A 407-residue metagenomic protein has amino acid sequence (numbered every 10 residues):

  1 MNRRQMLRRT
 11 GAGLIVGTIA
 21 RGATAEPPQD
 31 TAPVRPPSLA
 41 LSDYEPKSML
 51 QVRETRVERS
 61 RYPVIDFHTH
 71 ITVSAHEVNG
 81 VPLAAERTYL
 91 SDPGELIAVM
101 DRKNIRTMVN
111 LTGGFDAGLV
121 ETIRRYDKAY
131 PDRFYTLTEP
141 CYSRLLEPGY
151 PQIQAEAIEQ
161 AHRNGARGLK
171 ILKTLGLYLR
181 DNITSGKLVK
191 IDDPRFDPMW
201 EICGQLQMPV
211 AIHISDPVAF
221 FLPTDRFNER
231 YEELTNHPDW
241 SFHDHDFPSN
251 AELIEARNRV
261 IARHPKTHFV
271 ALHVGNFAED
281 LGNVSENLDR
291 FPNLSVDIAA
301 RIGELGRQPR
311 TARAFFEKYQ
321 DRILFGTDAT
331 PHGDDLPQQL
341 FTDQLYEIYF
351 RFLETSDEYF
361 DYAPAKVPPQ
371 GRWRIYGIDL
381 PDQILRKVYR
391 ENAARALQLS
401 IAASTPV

Functional and structural regions predicted by a protein language model:
Q5-E26: N-terminal export signals
M6-L7, P28-R125, A129, N392: An N-terminally biased module of ancient metal coordination in phosphate/nucleic-acid-related enzymes
D30-S48, L90, H245, N250-R259 (+1 more regions): H/E-rich (His + Asp/Glu) clusters that bind or coordinate divalent metals
R35-S48, L119-W240, P292: Active-site gating/metal-coordination segments in enzymes
I65-T69, M108-N110, T136-T138, L169 (+4 more regions): Hydrophobic faces of well-ordered beta-strands that scaffold small-molecule active sites in alpha/beta enzyme cores
H68, M100, A161, C203 (+2 more regions): Conserved, mostly hydrophobic/aromatic
H76, A85-S91, N110-E121, S143-Q152 (+4 more regions): Acidic-and-aromatic substrate-binding clefts and catalytic sites of carbohydrate-active enzymes
